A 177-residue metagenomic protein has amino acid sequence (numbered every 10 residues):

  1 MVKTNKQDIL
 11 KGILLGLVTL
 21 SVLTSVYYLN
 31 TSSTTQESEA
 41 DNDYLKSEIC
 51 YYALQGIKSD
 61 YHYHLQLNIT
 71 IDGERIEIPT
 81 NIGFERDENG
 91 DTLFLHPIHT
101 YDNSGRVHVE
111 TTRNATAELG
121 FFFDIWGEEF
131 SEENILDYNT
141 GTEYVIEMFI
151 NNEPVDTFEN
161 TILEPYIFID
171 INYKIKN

Functional and structural regions predicted by a protein language model:
V2-N177: Ubiquitin-like/PB1-type beta-grasp interaction modules and other compact soluble beta-rich domains
